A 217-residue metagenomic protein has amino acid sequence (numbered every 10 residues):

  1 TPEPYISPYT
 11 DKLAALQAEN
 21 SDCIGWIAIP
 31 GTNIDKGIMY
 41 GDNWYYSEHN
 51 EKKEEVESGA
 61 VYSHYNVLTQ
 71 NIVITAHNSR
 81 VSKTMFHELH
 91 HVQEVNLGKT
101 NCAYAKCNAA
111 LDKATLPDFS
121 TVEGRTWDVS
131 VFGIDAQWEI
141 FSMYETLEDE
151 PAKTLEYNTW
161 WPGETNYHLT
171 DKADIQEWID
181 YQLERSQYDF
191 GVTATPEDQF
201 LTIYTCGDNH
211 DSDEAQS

Functional and structural regions predicted by a protein language model:
T1-S217: Solvent-exposed, non-transmembrane regions of membrane-associated and secreted proteins
